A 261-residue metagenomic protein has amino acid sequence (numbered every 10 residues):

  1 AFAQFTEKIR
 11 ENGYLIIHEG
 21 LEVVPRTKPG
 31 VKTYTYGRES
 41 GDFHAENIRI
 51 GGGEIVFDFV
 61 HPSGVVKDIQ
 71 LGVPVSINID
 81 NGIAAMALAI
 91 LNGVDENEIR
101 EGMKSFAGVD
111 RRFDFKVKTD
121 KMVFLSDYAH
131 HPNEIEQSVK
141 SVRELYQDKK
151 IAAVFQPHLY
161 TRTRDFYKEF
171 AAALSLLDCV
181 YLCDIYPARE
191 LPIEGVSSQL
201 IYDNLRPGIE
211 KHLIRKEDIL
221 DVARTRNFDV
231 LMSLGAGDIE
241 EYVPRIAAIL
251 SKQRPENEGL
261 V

Functional and structural regions predicted by a protein language model:
A1-V123, Q199-E210: Acidic, Mg2+-coordinating active-site environments of NTP-dependent enzymes
E19, M232-D238: Glycine-rich beta-strand-to-loop/alpha-helix junction loops that act as flexible
P25-K28, T163-R164, L191-P192, E241-R245: Short glycine-/acidic-enriched loop or helix-start segments at secondary-structure transitions that form or flank
V109, N133, K140-G208: Active-site beta-alpha connecting loops in nucleotide-dependent enzymes
F124-H130: Switch II (G3) loop of P-loop NTPases
L182-I185, I249-V261: Short, flexible loop segments at boundaries between secondary-structure elements
E210-I219: Short acidic-hydrophobic, aromatic-tinged amphipathic segments that line or gate anion-handling sites
D218-R226: Short amphipathic alpha-helix with an adjacent loop that forms part of the alpha/beta core around
